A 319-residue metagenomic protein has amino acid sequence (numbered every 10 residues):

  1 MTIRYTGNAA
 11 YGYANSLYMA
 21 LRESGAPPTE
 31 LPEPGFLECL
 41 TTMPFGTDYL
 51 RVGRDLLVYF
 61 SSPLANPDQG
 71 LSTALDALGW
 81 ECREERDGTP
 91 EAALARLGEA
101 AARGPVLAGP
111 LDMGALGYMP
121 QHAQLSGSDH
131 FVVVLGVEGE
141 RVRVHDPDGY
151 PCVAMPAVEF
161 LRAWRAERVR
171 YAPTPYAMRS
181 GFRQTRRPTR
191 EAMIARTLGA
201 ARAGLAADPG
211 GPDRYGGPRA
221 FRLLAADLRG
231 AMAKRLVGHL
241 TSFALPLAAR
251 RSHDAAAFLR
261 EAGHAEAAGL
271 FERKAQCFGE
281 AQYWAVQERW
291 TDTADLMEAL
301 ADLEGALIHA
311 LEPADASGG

Functional and structural regions predicted by a protein language model:
M1-P34, E38-R186: Conserved active-site-adjacent core of cysteine acyl-enzyme catalytic domains
S16, G35, G70-T73, A92 (+9 more regions): Exposed alpha-helical structural elements
E23, P27, L78, G104-A108 (+7 more regions): Short secondary-structure junctions and interdomain/linker hinges
E33, P156, T189-R190, V286-A294: A diffuse structural propensity rather than consistent per-protein peaks
E85-A93, T185-M193, M232, R289-D292: Alpha-helix capping and helix-coil boundary motifs
L111-L116, P120, R162, R183-R187 (+1 more regions): Amphipathic, soluble alpha/beta structural segments
G139-P246, A255-F258: Noncatalytic regulatory segments and standalone regulatory/sensor domains
F243-G319: Charged, long alpha-helical assembly modules
